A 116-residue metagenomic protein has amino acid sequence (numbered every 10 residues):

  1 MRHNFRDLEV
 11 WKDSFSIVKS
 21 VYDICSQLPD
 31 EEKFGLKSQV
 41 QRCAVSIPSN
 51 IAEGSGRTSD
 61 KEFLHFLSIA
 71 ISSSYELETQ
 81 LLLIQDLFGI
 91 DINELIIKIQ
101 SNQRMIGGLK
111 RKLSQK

Functional and structural regions predicted by a protein language model:
M1-K116: Amphipathic alpha-helical assembly/interaction segments
